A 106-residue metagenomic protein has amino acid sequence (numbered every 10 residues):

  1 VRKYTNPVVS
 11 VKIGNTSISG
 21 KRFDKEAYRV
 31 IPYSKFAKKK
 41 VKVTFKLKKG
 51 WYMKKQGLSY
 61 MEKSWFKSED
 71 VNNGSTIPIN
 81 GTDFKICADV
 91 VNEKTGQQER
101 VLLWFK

Functional and structural regions predicted by a protein language model:
V1-K106: Beta-rich interaction/scaffold domains
